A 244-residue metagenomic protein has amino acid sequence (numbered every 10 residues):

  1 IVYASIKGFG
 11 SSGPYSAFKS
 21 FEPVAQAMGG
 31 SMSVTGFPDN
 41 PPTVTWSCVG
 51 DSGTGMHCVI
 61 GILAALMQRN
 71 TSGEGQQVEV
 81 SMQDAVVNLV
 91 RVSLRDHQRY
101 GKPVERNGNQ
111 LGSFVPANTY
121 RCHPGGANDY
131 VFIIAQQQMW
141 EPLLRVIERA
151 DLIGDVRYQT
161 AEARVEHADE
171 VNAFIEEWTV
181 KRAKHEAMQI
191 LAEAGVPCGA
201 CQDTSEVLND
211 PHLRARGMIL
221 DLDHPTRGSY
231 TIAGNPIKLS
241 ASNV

Functional and structural regions predicted by a protein language model:
I1-A135: Active-site-adjacent "lid/gating" segments in soluble enzymes
S16-A17, R164-A168, D210-R214: Short secondary-structure transition/capping segments
C58-A65, S93, P142-V146, F174 (+2 more regions): Alpha-helical scaffold segments in soluble metabolic enzymes
A85, Q138, Q202-S205: Alpha-helix/helix-capping structural signal
H97-E105, D210-H224: Short, surface-exposed loop/helix-turn segments at secondary-structure junctions that function as lids/hinges flanking
P116-A194, C198, N243: Aromatic-enriched alpha-helical interface/lid elements that frame and gate functional surfaces
Q159, D223-V244: Flexible, small-/acidic-enriched active-site or ligand-binding loops
A192-L213: Conserved PLP cofactor-binding pocket of PLP-dependent enzymes
